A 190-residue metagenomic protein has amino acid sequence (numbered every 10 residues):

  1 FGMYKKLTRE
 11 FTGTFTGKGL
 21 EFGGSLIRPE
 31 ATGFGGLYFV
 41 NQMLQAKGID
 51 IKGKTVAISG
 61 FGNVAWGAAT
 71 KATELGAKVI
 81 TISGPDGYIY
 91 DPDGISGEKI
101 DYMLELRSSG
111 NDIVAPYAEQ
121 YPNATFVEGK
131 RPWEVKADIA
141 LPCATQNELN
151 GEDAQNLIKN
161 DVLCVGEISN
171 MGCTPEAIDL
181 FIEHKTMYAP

Functional and structural regions predicted by a protein language model:
F1-K6, P29-F34, W66, A115-E119 (+3 more regions): Phosphate-binding glycine-rich loops and adjacent basic patches that engage nucleotide phosphates, nucleic-acid
F1-L26: N-terminal ligand-binding/catalytic initiation module
M3, L7, T32-G35, F39 (+10 more regions): General structural feature for long, well-ordered alpha-helical segments within catalytic domains of soluble enzymes
T8-F15, I58, T81-G84, F126 (+3 more regions): General beta-strand structural signal in soluble alpha/beta enzymes
R9, I51-K54, G76-K78, K136-A137 (+2 more regions): Short coil/turn connectors at secondary-structure junctions
G24-E30, F34-W133: Glycine-rich phosphate/diphosphate-binding loop of Rossmann-like nucleotide-binding domains
Q120-G129, W133-L141, G151-L157: A glycine- and small/hydrophobic-rich beta-loop-beta segment that serves as a flexible "lid/hinge" or phosphate-binding
A144-P190: Rossmann-fold NAD(P)-binding glycine/threonine-rich loop
